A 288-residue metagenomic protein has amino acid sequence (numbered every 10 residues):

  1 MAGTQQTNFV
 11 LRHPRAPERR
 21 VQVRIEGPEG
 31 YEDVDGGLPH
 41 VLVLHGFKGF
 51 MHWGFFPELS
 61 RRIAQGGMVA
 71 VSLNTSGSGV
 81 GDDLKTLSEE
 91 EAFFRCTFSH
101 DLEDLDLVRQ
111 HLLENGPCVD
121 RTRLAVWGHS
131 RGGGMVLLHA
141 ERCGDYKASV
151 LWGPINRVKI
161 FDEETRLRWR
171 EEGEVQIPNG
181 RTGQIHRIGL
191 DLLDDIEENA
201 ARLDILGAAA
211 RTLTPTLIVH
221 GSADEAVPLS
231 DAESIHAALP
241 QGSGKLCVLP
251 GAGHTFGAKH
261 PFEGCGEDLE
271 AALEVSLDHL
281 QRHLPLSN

Functional and structural regions predicted by a protein language model:
M1-G36: N-terminal cap/lid segment of alpha/beta-hydrolase-fold proteins
E29-S76: Short, surface-exposed "cap/lid" segments of acyl-processing enzymes
F56, T214, P228-A237: Short alpha-helix in the alpha/beta-hydrolase fold that links the catalytic acid
A92-G116: Alpha/beta-hydrolase active-site loop
P117-H129: Alpha/beta-hydrolase fold nucleophile elbow
R142-D191: Hydrolase active-site cap/lid region
R211-T212, I218-H220, D224: Short beta-strand/loop motif that positions the catalytic acidic residue of the alpha/beta-hydrolase fold
A252, F256, H260-N288: Catalytic active-site module of serine/aspartate enzymes centered on a nucleophile-bearing elbow/loop
